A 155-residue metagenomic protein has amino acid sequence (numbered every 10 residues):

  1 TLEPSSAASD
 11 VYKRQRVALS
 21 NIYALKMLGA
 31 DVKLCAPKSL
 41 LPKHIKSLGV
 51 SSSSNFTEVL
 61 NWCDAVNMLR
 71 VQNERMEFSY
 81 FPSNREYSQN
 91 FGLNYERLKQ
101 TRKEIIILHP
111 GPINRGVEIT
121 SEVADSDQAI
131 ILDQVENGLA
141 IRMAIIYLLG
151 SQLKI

Functional and structural regions predicted by a protein language model:
T1-A8, Y12: Single conserved hydrophobic/aromatic residue that forms the stacking wall/gate of nucleotide- or nucleobase-binding
R14-S20: Short glycine/serine/threonine-rich phosphate/pyrophosphate-binding segments that cradle anionic phosphate groups
R16, S39-H44, R115-G116: Short, charged/polar "capping" segments at the starts of alpha-helices and the immediately preceding loops
I22, K26: Gly/Ala-rich phosphate-binding loop of Rossmann-like dinucleotide-binding domains, activating on the conserved
L28-I45: NAD(P)-binding Rossmann-fold cofactor-contacting core
I45-E122: Rossmann-like adenosine-cofactor binding region
E104-I105, P110-I155: Adenosine-phosphate binding glycine-rich loop
